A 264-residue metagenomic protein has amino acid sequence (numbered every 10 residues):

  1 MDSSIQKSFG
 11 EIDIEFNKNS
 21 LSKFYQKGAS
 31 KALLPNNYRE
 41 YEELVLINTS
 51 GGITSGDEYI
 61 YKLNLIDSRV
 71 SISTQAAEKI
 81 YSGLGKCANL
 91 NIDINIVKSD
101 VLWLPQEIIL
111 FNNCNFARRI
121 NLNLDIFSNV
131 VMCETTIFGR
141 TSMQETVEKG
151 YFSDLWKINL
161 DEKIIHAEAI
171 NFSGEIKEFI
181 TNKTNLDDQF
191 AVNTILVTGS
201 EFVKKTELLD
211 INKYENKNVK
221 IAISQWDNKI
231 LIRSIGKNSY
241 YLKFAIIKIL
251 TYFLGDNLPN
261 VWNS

Functional and structural regions predicted by a protein language model:
D2-K204: Conserved beta-strand/loop scaffold segments within soluble protein domains that form the structured core and edges
I164-S264: Charged low-complexity "KEKE/polyampholyte" interaction tracts
